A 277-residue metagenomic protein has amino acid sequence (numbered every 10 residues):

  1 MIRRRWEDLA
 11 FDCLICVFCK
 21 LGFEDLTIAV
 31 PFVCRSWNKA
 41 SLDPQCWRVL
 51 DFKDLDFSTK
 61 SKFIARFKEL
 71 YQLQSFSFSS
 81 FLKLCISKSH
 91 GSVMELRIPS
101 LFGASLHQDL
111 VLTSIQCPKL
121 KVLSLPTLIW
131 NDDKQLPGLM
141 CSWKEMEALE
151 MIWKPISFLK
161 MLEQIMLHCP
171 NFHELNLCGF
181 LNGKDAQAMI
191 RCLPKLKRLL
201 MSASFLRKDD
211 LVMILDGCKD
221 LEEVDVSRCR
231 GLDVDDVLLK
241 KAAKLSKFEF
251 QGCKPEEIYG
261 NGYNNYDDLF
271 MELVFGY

Functional and structural regions predicted by a protein language model:
M1-Y277: The conserved beta-strand core of Leucine-Rich Repeat
